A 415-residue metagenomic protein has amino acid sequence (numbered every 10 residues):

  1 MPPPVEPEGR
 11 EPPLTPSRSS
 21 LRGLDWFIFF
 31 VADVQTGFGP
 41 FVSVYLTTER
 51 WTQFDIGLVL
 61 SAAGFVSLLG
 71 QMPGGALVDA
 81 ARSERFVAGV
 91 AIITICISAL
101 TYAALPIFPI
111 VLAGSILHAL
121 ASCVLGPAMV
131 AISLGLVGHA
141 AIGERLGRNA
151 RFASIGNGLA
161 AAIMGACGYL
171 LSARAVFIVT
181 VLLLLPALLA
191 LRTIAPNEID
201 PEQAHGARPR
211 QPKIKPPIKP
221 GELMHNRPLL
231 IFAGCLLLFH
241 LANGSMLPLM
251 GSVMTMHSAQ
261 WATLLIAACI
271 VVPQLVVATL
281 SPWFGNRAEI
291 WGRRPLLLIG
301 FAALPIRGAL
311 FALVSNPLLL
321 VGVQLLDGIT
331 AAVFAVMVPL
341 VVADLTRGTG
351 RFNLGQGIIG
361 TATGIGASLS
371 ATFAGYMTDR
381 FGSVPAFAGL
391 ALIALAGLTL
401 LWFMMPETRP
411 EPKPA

Functional and structural regions predicted by a protein language model:
P2-L21, N197-F232: Juxtamembrane intracellular "pre-TM" segments in multi-pass secondary transporters
E11-G64, L230-I231, C235, H240-M254: Helix-loop boundary and gating motifs at the non-cytosolic
L46-T47, L77-V78, A166-L171, M254-T255 (+2 more regions): Interfacial helix-cap and linker-helix signal at transmembrane-aqueous boundaries of multi-pass secondary transporters
G70-S83, G168, L280-G292, T378: Helix-to-loop junctions at the C-terminal end of transmembrane segments in multipass secondary transporters
F86-L100, V181, P295-L310: Structural signature of the two symmetry-related core transmembrane helices
I116-S154, L340-V341, R347-G350: Cytoplasmic helix-loop-helix junction between adjacent transmembrane helices in 12-TM secondary transporters
A175-R192, F387-F403: Symmetry-related core transmembrane helices of the 12-TM Major Facilitator Superfamily/SLC fold
R351-R380: A late C-terminal transmembrane helix in Major Facilitator Superfamily
